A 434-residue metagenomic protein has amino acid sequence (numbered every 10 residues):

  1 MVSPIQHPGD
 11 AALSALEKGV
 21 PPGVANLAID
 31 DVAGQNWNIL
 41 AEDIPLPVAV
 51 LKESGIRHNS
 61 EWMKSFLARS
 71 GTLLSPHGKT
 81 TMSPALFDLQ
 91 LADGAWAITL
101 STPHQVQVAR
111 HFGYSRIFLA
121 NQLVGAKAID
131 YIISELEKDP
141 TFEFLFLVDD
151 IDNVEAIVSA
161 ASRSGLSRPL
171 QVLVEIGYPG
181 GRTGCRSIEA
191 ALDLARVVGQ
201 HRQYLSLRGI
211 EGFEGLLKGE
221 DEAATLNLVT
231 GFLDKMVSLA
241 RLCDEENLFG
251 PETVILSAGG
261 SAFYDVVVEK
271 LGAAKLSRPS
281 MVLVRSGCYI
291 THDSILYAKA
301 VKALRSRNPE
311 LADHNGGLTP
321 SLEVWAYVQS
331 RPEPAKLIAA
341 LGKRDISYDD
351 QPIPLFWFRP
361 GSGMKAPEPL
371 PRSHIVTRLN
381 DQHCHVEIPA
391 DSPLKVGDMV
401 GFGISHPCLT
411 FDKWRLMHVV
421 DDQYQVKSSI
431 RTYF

Functional and structural regions predicted by a protein language model:
M1-S134, I430-F434: A charged N-terminal "starter" segment
I56, K79, A109, V174 (+5 more regions): Conserved, mostly hydrophobic/aromatic
T72-L73, E245-I255, V396, F411-W414: Flexible, glycine/charged-enriched surface loops at secondary-structure junctions
S75-E222: Active-site-proximal beta-alpha core segment in soluble small-molecule metabolic enzymes
S162, Q171, G177-E310: Active-site loop/helix belt of alpha/beta enzymes
C288-S362: Internal helical hairpin/lid segments
E333-F434: C-terminal accessory subdomain/extension
